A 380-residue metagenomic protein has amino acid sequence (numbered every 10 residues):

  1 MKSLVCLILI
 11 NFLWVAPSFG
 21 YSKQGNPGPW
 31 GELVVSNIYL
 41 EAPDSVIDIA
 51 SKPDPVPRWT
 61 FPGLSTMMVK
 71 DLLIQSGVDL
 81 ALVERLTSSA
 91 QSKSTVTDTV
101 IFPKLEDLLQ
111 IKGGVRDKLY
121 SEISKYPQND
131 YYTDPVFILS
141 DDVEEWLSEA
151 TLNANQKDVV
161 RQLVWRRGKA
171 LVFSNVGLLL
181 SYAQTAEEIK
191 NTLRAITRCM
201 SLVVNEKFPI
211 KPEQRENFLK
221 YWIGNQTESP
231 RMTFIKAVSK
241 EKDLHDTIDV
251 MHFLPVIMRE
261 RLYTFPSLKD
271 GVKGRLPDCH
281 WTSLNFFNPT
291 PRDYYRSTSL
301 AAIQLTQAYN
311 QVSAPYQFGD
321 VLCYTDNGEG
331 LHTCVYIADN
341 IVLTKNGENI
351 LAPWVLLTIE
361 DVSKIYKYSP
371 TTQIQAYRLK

Functional and structural regions predicted by a protein language model:
M1-V5: Positively charged n-region of N-terminal signal peptides that target proteins for export
C6-A16: Bacterial N-terminal signal peptides
Y21-M258: An acidic, glycine-rich, mixed-charge low-complexity segment common to nucleic-acid enzymes
Q24-D48, Y309, I337-K380: Aromatic- and glycine-rich peptidoglycan recognition patches
A237, F286, I365: Residues that form generic nucleotide/phosphate-binding pockets
Y263-Q317: Catalytic cysteine-centered active-site loop
D293-L351: ...with weaker cross-activation on analogous glycine-rich loops/strands in unrelated enzymes
